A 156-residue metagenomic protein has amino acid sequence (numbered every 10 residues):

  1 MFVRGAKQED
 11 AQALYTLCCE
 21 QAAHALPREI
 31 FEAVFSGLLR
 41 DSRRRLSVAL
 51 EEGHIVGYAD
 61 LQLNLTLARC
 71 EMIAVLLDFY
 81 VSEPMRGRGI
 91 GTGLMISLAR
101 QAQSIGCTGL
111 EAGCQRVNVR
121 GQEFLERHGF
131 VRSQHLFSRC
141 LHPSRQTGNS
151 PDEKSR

Functional and structural regions predicted by a protein language model:
M1-L14: A short beta-loop-alpha structural element at the N-terminal edge of CoA-dependent acyl/N-acetyltransferase catalytic
Y15-G37: Conserved GNAT-fold acetyl-CoA-binding loop/helix
S36-V48, V75, V131: A short helix-loop-beta-strand connector motif used in the catalytic cores of GNAT acetyltransferases and, in some
V48, H54-L63, V75: Conserved beta-strand in the GNAT
F79-R86: A short, internal acetyl-CoA/4′-phosphopantetheine-binding micro-motif in the GNAT/acyltransferase core
G87-R100, R127: Conserved acetyl-CoA-binding loop-helix of GNAT-fold acetyltransferases
T92, R116-Q134: Conserved active-site alpha-helix within GNAT-family acetyltransferase domains
A102-G113: Conserved GNAT acetyl-CoA-binding A-motif
